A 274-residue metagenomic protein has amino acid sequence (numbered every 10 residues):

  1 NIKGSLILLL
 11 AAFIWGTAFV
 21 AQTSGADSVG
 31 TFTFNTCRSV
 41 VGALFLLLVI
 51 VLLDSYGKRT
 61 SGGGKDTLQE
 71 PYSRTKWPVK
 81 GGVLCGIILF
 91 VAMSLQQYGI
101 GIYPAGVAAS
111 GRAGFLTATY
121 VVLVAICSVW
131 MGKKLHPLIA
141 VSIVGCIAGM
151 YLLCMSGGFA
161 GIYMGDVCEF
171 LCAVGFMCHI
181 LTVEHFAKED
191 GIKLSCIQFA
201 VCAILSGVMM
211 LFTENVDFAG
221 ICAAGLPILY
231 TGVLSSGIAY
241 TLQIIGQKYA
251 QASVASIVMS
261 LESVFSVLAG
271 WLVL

Functional and structural regions predicted by a protein language model:
N1-C37, I87, V91, L95 (+4 more regions): Glycine-/small-residue-enriched transmembrane alpha-helix faces in small-molecule transporters and effluxers
A18-F19, I50-T117, M150-L152, G232-A250: Specific transmembrane alpha-helical segments of multi-pass solute transporters/efflux pumps, especially DMT/EamA
V20-T31, I100-G106, Y151-M164, M210-I228 (+1 more regions): Membrane-interface helix termini and inter-helical loops of multi-pass transporters
G25, F34, G99, W130-L135 (+4 more regions): Hydrophobic/aromatic residues within transmembrane alpha-helices of multi-pass small-molecule transporters
S28-V91, V121-C127, G175-H179, C196-E214 (+1 more regions): Transmembrane alpha-helices of multi-pass small-molecule transport proteins
T33-L44, M93, Q97-K133, C172 (+1 more regions): Specific alpha-helical transmembrane segments that line the substrate/conduction pathway and gating interfaces
C37, A113-T119, V183-A203, S236-L272: Helix-helix packing/entry segments at the starts of transmembrane helices
L46, L135-M155, C172-F176, S206 (+1 more regions): Hydrophobic transmembrane alpha-helices of multi-pass small-molecule transport proteins
